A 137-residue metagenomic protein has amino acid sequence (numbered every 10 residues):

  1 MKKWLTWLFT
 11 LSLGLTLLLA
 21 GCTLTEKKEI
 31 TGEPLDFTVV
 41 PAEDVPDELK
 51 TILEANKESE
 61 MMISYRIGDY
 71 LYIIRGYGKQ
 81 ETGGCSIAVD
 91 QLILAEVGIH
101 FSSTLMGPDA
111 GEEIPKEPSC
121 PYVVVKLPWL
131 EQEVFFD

Functional and structural regions predicted by a protein language model:
W4-T10, L18-D137: Exposed, flexible binding/inhibitory loops of compact, secreted disulfide-stabilized domains
